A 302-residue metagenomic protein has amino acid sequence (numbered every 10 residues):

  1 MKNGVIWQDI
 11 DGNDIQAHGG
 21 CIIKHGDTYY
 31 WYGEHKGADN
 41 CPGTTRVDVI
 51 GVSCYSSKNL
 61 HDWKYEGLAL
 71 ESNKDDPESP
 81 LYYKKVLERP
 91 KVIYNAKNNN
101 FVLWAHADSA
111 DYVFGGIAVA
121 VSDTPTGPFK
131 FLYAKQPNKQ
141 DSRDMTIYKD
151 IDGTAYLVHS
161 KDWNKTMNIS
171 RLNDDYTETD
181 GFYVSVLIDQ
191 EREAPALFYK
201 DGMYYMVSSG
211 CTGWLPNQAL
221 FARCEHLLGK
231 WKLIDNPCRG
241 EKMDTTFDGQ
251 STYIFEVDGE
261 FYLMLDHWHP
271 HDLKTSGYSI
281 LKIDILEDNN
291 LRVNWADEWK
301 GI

Functional and structural regions predicted by a protein language model:
M1-I302: Carbohydrate-active catalytic/glycan-binding domains of CAZyme proteins, especially the secreted or lumenal ectodomains
